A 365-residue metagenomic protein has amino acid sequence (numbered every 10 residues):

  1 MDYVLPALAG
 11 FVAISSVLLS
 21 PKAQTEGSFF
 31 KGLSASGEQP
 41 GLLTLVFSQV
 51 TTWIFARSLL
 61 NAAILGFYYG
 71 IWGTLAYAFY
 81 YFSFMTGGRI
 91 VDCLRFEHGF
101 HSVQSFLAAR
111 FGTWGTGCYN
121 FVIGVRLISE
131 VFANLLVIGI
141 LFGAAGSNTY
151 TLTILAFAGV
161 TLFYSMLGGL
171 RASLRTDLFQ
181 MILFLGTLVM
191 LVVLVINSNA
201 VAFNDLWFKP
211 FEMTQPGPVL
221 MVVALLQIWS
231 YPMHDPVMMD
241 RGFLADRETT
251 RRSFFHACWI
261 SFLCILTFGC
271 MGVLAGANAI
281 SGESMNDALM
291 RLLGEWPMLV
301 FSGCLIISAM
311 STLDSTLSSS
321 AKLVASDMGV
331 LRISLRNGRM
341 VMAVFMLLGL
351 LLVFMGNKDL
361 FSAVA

Functional and structural regions predicted by a protein language model:
M1-L60, S165-R171, M181, T187-M190 (+2 more regions): Membrane-interface "cap" regions at the ends of multi-pass membrane proteins
S15-A23, V131, L135, G139 (+6 more regions): Hydrophobic alpha-helical segments and their helix-loop junctions in multi-pass secondary transporters
G32-G99, L226, M238, F243-A279 (+1 more regions): Membrane-interface helix-loop-helix modules in multi-pass membrane proteins
Q39-V50, F82-S83, T113-R126, L155-F157 (+3 more regions): Select transmembrane alpha-helical segments in multipass membrane proteins
T74-S165, A224-I228, L305-S315, I333-G338: Helix-loop-helix module between adjacent transmembrane segments
F100-A108, G168-D177, M233-L263, S281-M285 (+1 more regions): Hydrophobic, small-residue-rich membrane helices and short re-entrant helix-turn-helix hairpins that build
T113-G117, I128, K322-D359: Loop-to-transmembrane helix boundary motifs in multi-pass membrane proteins
F121-F132, L183-V193, M221-P232, R247-N278 (+3 more regions): Selective recognition of specific alpha-helical transmembrane segments in multi-pass small-molecule
